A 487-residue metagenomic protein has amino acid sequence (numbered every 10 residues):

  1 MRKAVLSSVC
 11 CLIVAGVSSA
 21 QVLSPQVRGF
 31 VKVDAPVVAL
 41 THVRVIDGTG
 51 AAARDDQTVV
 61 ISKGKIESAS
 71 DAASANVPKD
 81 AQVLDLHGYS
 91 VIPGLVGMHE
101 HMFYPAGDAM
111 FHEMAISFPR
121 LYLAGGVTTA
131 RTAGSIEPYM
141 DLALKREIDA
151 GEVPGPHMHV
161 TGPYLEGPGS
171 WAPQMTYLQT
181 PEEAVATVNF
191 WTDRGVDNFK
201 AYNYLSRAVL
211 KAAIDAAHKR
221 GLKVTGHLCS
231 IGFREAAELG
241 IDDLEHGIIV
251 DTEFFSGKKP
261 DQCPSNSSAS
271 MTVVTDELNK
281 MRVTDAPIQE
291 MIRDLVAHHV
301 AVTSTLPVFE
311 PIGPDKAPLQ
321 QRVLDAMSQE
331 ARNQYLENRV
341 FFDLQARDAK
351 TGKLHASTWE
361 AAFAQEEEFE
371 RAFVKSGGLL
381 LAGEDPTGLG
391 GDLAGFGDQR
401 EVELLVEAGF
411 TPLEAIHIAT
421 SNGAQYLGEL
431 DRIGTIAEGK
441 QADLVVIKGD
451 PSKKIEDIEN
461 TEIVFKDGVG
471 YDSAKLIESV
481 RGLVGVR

Functional and structural regions predicted by a protein language model:
S7-V17: Bacterial N-terminal signal peptides
V22-P25, F30-K32, V45, G50-I92: Histidine-rich, glycine-flanked metal-binding segment
V43, E438-V484: C-terminal cap of metal-dependent C-N hydrolases
V43, V59, G64, G88 (+14 more regions): Divalent metal-coordination and catalytic microenvironments
Y89-E152, P168-W171, T176-E182, A208 (+3 more regions): Metal-associated gating/positioning segment near the N- to mid-region
F118-Y139, P156-Y164, D193-L205, I214 (+3 more regions): Divalent metal-dependent hydrolysis catalytic cores, especially in the metallo-beta-lactamase
T187-K200, L205, V250-A408, R481-R487: Active-site neighborhoods of metal-dependent hydrolases
D242, T252, G391-V446: Extended hydrophobic/aromatic segments used for targeting, binding, or gating
